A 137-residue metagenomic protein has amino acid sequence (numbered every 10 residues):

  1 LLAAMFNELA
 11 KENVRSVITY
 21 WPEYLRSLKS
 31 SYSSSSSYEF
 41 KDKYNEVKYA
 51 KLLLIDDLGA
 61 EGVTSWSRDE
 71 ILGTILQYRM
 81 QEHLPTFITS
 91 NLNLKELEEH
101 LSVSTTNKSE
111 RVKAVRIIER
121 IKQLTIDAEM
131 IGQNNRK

Functional and structural regions predicted by a protein language model:
L1, M5: Hydrophobic positions on the alpha1 helix immediately C-terminal to the Walker A/P-loop
F6-Y49, G62, D69: Short glycine-rich substrate-engagement loop in P-loop NTPases that contacts/grips substrate
V14-R15, Y49-L53, E82-I88: Loop/turn-to-beta-strand initiation segments
L28-S31, A60-K137: Replace "adjacent to P-loop NTPase cores in ATP/GTP-dependent enzymes" with "adjacent to NTP-binding cores
D56: PRPP/pyrophosphate-binding module of the type I phosphoribosyltransferase fold
